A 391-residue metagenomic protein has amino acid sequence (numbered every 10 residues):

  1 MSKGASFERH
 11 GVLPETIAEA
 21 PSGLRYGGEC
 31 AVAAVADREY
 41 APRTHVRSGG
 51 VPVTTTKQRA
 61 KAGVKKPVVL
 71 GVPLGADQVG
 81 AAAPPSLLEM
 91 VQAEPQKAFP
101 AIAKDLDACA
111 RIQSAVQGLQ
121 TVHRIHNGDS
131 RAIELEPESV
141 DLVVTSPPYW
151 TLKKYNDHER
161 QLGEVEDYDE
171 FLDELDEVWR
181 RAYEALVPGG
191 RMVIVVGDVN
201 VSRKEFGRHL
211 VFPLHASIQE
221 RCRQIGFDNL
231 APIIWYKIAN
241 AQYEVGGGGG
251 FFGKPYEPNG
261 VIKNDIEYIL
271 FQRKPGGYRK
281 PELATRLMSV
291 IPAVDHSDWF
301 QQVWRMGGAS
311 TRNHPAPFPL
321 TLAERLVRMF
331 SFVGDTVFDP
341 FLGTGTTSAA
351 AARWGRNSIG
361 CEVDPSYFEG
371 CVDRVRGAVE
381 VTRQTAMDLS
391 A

Functional and structural regions predicted by a protein language model:
S2-D105, R111-G370, A391: Core catalytic lobe of class I
S366-A391: Cysteine-dependent PTP/DSP-like catalytic domain, specifically the C-terminal lobe
